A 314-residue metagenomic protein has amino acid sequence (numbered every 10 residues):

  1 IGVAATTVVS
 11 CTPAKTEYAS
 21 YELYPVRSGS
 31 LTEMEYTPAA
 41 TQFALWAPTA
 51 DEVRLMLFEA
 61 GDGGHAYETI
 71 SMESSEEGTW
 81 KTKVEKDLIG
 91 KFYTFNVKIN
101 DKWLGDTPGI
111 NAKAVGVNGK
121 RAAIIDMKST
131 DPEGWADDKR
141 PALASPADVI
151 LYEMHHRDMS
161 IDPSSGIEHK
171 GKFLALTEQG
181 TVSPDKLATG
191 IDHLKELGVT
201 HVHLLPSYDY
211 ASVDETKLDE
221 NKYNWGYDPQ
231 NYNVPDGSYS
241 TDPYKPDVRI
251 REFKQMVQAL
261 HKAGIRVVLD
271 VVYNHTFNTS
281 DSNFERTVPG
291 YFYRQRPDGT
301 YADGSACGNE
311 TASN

Functional and structural regions predicted by a protein language model:
V9-S10: C-terminal motif of bacterial Sec signal peptides marking the signal peptidase cleavage site
P13-P38, S75-E178: The feature marks proteins involved in alpha-glucan
A39-F43: Structural beta-strand segments of beta-rich domains
W46-V53, L88, H155: Short proline/glycine-enriched turn/loop motifs at strand-loop junctions of beta-rich domains
R54-M56, N96: Beta-strand signatures of extracellular beta-sandwich domains
F58-H65, N100: Change "in extracellular beta-sheet-rich domains … of secreted and cell-surface proteins" to "in beta-sheet-rich domains
A66-S75: Solvent-exposed serine/threonine-rich low-complexity stretches and specific carbohydrate-binding patches
R157-N314: Substrate-binding/active-site clefts of carbohydrate-active enzymes
